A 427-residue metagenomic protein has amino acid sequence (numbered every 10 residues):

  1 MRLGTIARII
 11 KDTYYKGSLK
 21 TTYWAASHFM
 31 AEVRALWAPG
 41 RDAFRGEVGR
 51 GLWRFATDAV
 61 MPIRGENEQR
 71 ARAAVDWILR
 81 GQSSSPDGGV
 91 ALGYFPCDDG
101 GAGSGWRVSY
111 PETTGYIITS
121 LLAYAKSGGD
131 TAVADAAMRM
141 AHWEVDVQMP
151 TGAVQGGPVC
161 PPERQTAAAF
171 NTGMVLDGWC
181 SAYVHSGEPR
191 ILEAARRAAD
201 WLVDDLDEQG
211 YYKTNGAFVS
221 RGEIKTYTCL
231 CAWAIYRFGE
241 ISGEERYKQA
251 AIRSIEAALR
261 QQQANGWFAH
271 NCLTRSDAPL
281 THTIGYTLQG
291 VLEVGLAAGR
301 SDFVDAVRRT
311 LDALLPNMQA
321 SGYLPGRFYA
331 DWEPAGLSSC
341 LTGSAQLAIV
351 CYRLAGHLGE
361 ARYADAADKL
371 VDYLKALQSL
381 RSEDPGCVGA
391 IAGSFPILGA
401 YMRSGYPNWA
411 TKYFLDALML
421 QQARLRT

Functional and structural regions predicted by a protein language model:
M1-T427: Glycan-recognition and catalytic cores of secretory/periplasmic carbohydrate-active enzymes
